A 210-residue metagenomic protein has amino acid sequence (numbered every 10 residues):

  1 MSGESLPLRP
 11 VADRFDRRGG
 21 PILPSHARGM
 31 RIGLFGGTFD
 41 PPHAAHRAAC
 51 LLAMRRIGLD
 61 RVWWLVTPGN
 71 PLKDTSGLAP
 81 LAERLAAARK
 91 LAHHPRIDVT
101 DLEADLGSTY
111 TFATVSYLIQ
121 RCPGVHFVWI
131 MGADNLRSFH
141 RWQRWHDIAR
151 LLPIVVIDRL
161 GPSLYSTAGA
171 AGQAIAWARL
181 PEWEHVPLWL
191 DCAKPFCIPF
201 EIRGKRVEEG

Functional and structural regions predicted by a protein language model:
S2-G210: Nucleotidyltransferase catalytic core that binds NTPs
